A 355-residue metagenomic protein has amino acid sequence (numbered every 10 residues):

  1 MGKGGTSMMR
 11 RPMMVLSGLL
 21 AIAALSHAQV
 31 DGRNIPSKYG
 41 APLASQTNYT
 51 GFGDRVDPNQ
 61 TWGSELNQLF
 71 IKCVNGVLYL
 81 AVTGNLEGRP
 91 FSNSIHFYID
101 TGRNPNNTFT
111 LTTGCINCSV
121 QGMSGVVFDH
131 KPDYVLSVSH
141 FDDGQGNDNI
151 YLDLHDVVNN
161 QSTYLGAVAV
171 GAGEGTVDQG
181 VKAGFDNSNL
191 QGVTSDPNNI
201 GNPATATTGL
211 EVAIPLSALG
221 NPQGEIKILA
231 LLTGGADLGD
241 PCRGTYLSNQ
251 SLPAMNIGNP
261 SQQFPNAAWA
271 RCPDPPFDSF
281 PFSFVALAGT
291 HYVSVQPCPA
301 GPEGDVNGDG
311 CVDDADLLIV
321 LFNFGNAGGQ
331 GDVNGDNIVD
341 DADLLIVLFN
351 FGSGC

Functional and structural regions predicted by a protein language model:
G2-L16: Bacterial N-terminal signal peptides that target proteins for export
I22-A28: Sec/Tat signal peptide C-region and signal peptidase I cleavage site
Q29-C298: Surface-exposed extracytoplasmic segments
N67-L69, P302, G329: Residue-level detector of beta-strand structural context in well-folded domains
S92, G328-Q330: Short secondary-structure junction motifs
C298-V306: Residue-level detector of functionally pivotal "anchor" positions at catalytic/ligand-binding pockets or at interdomain
V306-A327, D336-C355: Alpha-helical segments with a strong preference for the paired helices of cellulosomal dockerin domains
D332-N334: Axial heme c-ligation environment in periplasmic c-type cytochrome domains
